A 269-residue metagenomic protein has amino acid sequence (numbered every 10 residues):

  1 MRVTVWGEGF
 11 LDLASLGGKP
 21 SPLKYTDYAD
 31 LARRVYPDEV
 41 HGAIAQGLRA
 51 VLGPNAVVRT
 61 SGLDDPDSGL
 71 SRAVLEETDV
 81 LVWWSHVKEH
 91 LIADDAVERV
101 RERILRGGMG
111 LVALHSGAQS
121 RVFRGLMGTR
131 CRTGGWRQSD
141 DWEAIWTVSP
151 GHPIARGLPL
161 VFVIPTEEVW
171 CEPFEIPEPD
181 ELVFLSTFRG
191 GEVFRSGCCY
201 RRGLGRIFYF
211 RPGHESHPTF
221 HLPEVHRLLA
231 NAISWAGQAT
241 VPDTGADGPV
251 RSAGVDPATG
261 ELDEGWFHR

Functional and structural regions predicted by a protein language model:
M1-E77, D247-R269: Aromatic-Pro/Gly-enriched surface loop or interdomain linker that acts as a lid/target-recognition segment
W6-G7, A50, F194, R202-R269: Extracellular ligand-binding/catalytic regions of CAZymes and related secreted enzymes and adhesion modules
G9-L11, D65, V87-H90, G117-R121 (+1 more regions): Solvent-exposed loop/turn segments at secondary-structure junctions within structured extracellular/periplasmic domains
Q46-V51, E76-E77, W136-Y209, G260-H268: Catalytic beta-strand/loop cores that center a nucleophilic Ser/Cys/Thr and support acyl-enzyme chemistry
D64-S71, K88-A93, G190: Acidic-and-aromatic substrate-binding clefts and catalytic sites of carbohydrate-active enzymes
L75-R121, L204: Short alpha-beta junction capping motif
G107-P150, I154: Hydrophobic, well-structured mid-protein blocks that either form specific transmembrane helices
L126-R130, F162-T166, W170-P179, G213 (+1 more regions): Oxidoreductase and adenylate-handling cofactor-binding alpha/beta cores
